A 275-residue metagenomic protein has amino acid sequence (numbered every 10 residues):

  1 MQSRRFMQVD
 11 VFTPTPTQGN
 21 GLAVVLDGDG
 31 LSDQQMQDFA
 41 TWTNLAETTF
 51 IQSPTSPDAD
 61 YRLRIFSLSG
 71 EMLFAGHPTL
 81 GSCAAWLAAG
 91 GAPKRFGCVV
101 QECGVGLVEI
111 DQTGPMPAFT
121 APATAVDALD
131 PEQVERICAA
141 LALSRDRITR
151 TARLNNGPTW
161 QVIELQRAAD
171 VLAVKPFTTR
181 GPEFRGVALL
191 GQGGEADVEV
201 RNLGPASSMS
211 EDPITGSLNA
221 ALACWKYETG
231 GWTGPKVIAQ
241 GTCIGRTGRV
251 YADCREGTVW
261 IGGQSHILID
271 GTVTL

Functional and structural regions predicted by a protein language model:
M1-F74, L80-L275: Active-site proximal loop and beta-alpha junction motif in alpha/beta enzyme cores
